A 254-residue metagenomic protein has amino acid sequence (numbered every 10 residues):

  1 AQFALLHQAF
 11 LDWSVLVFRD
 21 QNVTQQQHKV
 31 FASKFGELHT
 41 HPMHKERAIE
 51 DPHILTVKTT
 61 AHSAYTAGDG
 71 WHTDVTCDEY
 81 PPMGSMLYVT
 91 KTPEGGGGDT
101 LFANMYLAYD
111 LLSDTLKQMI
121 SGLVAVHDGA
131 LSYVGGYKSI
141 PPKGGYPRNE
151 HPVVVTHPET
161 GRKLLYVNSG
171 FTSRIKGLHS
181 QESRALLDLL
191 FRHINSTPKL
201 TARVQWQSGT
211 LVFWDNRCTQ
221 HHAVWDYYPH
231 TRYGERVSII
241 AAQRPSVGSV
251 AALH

Functional and structural regions predicted by a protein language model:
A1-L211, N216-H254: Non-heme Fe(II) oxygenase catalytic core, chiefly the N-lobe of the double-stranded beta-helix
